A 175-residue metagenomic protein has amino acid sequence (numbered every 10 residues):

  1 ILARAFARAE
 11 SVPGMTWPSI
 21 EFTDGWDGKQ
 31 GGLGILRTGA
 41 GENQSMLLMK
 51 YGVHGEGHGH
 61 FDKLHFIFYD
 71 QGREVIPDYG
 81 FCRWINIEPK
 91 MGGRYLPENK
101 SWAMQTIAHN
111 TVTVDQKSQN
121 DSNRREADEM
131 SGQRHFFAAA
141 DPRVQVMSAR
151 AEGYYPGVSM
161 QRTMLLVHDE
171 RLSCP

Functional and structural regions predicted by a protein language model:
L2-P175: Catalytic and substrate-binding regions of extracellular carbohydrate-active enzymes, especially polysaccharide lyases
